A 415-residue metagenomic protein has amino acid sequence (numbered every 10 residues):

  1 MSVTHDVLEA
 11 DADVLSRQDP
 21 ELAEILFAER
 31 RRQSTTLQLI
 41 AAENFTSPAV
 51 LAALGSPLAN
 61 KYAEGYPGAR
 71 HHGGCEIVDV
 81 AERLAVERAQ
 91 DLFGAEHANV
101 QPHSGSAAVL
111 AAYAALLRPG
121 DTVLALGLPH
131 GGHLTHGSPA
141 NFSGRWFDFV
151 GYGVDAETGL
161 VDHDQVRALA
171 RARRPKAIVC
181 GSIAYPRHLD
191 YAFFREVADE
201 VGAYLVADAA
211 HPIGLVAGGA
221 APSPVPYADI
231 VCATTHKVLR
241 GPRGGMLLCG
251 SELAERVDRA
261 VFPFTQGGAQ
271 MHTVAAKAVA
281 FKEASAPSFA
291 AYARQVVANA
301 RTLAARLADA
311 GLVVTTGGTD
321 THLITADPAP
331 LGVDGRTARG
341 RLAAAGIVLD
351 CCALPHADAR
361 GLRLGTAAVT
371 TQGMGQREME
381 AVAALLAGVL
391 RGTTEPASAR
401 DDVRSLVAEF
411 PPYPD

Functional and structural regions predicted by a protein language model:
M1-L84, V407-A408, Y413-D415: N-terminal glycine-rich, Lys/His-bearing helix-loop that initiates the first secondary-structure elements of many
S2-A10, L15-P20, A298-N299, A357-D415: PLP-dependent enzyme catalytic core of the Aspartate aminotransferase-like
H5, E29-T35, K61-P67, P175 (+5 more regions): Short acidic (Asp/Glu) and glycine-rich catalytic loops that position anionic groups and cofactors
A42-T46, V50, L54-P57, H236 (+1 more regions): Conserved phosphate/anionic-ligand binding catalytic regions in large, soluble enzymes, centered on
P67-G68, H97, G268-M271, S288-Q295 (+5 more regions): Flexible, glycine/charged-enriched surface loops at secondary-structure junctions
L84, A89-G311, A359, T366: Conserved PLP-enzyme active-site core in the AAT-like
A278, Q295-R301, G317-T325, P355-D358 (+1 more regions): A glycine-rich phosphate-binding loop feature that marks nucleotide/adenosyl-phosphate handling sites
V313-G373: Conserved PLP-binding catalytic core of the aspartate aminotransferase-like
